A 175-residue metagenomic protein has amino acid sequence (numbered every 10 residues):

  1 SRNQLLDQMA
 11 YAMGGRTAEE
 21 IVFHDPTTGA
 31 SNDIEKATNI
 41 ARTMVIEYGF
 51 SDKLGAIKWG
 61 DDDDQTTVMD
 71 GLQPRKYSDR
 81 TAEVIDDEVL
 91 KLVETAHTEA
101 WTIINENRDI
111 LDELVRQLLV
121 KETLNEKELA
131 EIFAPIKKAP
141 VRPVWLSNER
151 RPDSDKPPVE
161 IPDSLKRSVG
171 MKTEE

Functional and structural regions predicted by a protein language model:
S1-E175: Soluble catalytic regions of large protease machineries
